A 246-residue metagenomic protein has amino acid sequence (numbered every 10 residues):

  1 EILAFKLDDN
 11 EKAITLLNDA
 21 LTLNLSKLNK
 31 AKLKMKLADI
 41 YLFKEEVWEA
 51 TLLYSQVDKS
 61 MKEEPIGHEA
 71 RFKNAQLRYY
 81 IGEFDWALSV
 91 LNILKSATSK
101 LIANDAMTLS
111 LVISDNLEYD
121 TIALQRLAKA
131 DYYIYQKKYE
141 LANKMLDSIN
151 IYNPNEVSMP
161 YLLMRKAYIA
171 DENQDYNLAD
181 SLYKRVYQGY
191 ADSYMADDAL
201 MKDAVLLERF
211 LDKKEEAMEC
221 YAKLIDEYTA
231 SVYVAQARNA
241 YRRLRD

Functional and structural regions predicted by a protein language model:
E1-D246: Acidic, polar-rich low-complexity tracts and alpha-helical solenoid repeat scaffolds
